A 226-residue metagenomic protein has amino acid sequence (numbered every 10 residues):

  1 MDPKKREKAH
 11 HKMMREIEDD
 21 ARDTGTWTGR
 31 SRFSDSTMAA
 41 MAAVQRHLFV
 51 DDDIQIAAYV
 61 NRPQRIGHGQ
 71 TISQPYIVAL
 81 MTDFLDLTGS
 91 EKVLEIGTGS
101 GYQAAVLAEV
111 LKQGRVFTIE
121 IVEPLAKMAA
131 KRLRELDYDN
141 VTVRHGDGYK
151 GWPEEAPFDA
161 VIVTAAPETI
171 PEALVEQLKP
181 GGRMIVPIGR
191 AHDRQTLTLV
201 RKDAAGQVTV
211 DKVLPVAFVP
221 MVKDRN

Functional and structural regions predicted by a protein language model:
M1-D20, F158, E176, I185-N226: SAM/dcSAM-binding transferase cores
M1-D53: N-terminal auxiliary segments of SAM/dcSAM-dependent transferases
H10, Q74-V78, S100, A104: Short alpha-helical patches at coil-to-helix transitions and adjacent helical residues in well-structured domains
D19-D23, D53-R62, H68, I72-E91: Conserved alpha-helix/loop element of class I SAM-dependent methyltransferases that forms part of the SAM/SAH-binding
R22, R46-F49, Y138, R183 (+2 more regions): Generic structural signal for secondary-structure transition and capping sites
F49-V50, Y59, Q64-I66, W152 (+1 more regions): Short clusters of hydrophobic/aromatic residues that line enzyme substrate/ligand-binding pockets
F84-V208: Conserved nucleotide-cofactor-binding alpha/beta core module
